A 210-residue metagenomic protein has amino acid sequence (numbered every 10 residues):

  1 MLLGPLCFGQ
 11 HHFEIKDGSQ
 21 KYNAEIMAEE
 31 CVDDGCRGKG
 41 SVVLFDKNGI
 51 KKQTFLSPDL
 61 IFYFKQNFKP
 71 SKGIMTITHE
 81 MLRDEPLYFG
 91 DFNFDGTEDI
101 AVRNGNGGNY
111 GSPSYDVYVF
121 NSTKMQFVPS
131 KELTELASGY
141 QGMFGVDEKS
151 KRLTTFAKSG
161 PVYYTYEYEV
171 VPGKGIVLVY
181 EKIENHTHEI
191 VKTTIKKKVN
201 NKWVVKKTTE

Functional and structural regions predicted by a protein language model:
L3, C7-K51, D147-E210: Acidic, small-residue rich beta-repeat scaffolds with periodic aromatic anchors
F13-I15, M27-A28, L82-F92, G139-K151: Beta-propeller blade termini
A24, D91-N104, E148-T155: Acidic/hydrophobic-patterned starts of short beta strands in beta-sheet-rich repeat architectures
R37-K39, E85, A101, G111-Y115 (+3 more regions): Short, surface-exposed coil-to-beta transition loops
F45-N48, G111-E132, E167-G173: Beta-propeller blade repeat segments, especially FG-GAP/WD-type strand-to-loop junctions in 6- to 7-bladed propeller
Q53-P58, V128-T134, V177-N185: Beta-propeller fold detector
D59-I61, R103-N106, Y110-D116, Q126-F127 (+3 more regions): Acidic, glycine/proline-rich Ca2+-coordinating loop motifs
F62-P86, T134-G145, E189: Repeat-based blade/solenoid architectures
